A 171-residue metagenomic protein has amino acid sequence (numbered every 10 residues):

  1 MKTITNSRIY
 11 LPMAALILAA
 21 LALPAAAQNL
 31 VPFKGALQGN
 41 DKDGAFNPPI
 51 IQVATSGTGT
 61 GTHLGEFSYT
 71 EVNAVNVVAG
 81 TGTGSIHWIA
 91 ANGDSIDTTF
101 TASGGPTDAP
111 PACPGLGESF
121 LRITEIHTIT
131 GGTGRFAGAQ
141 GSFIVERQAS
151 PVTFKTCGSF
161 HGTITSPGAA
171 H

Functional and structural regions predicted by a protein language model:
M1-K2, F143: Accessible peptide chain termini
K2-M13: Bacterial N-terminal signal peptides that target proteins for export
A14-A15, A25: Cleavable N-terminal signal peptides
L21-A27: Sec/Tat signal peptide C-region and signal peptidase I cleavage site
A27-H171: Beta-strand-enriched cores of mature, soluble protein domains
